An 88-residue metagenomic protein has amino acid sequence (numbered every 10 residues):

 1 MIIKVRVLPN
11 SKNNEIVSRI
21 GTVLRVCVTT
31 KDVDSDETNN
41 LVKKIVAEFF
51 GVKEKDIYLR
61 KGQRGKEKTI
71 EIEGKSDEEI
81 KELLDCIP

Functional and structural regions predicted by a protein language model:
M1-K44, V52, Y58-Q63, K68-P88: Contiguous, often N-terminal, cationic amphipathic patches that form binding interfaces
A47: The alpha-helix within a helix-turn-helix
